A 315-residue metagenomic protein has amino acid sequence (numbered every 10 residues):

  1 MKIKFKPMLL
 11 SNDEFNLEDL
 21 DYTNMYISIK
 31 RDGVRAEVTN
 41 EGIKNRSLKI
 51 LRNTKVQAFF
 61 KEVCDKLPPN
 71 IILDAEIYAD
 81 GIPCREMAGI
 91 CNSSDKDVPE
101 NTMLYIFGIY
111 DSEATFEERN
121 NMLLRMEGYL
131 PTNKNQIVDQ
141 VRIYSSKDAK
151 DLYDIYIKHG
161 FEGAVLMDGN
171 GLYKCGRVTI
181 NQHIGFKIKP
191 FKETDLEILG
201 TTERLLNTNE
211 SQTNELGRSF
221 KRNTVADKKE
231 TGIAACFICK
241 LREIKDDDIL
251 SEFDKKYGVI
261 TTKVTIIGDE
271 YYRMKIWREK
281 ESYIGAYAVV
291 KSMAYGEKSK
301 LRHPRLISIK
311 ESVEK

Functional and structural regions predicted by a protein language model:
M1-D21, I27: Charged, flexible boundary elements
L17-Q136: Covalent nucleotidyltransferase
Y22-T23, I184, T194-L196, A235 (+1 more regions): Short beta-strand or tight-loop elements that sit immediately N-terminal to catalytic metal-binding acidic residues
I43, L166, C239-L241: SH3/SH3-like beta-barrel fold
I77-A79, I106-D111, M167-N170, P190 (+2 more regions): Short, structured patches in soluble enzyme cores that scaffold and shape functional sites
R85-L104, I109-D111, F220-K228, K245-K315: Intrinsically disordered, low-complexity regulatory tails
Q140-L205, Q212-E215: Amphipathic alpha-helical
N209, N223-I238: Short aromatic-glycine-enriched beta-strand elements
